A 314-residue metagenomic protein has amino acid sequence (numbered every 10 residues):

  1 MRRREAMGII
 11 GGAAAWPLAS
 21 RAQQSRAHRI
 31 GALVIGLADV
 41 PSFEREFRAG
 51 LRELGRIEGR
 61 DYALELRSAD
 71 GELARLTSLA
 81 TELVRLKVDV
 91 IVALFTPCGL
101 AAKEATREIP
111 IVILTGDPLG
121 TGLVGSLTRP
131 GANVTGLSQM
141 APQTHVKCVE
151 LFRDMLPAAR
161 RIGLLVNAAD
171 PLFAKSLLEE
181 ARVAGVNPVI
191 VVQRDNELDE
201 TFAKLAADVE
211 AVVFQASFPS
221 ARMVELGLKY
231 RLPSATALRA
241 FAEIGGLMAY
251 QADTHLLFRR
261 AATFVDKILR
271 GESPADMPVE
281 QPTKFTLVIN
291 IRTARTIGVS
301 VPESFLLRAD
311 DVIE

Functional and structural regions predicted by a protein language model:
M1-E314: Short hydrophobic alpha-helices and adjacent helix-cap/hinge residues
